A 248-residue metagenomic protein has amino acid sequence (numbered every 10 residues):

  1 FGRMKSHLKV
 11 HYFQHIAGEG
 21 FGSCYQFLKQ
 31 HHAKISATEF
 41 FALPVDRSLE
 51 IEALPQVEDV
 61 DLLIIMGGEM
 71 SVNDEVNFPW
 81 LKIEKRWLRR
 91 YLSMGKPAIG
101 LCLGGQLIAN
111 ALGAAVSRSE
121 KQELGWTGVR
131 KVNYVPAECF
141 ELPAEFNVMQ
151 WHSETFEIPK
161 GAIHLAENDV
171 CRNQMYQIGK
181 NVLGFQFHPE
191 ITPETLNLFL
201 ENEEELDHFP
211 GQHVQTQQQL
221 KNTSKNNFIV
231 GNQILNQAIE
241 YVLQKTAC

Functional and structural regions predicted by a protein language model:
F1-K96, F209-C248: N-terminal beta1-alpha1 cap of cysteine-dependent amidohydrolase-like domains
H11-Y12, P55, V132-C248: Amide-donor transfer/coupling interface in amidating biosynthetic enzymes
G22-S23, D74-V76, A109-A111, K160 (+2 more regions): Short glycine-/acidic-enriched loop or helix-start segments at secondary-structure transitions that form or flank
K34-S36, A115, N147, I163: Conserved beta-strand segments of alpha/beta enzyme cores
E39-E50, G128-V132, V148, L165-N168: Short gly/ser/thr-rich secondary-structure transition/capping motifs
Y91-A115: Catalytic nucleophile loop
Q106-M149: Ligand/cofactor pocket segment of small-molecule handling proteins
